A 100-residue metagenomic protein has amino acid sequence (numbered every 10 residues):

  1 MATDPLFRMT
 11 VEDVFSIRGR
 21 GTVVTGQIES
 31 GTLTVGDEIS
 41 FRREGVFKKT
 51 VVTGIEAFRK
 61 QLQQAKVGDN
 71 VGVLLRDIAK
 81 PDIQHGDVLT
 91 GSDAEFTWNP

Functional and structural regions predicted by a protein language model:
A2-P100: C-terminal effector/interaction modules appended to NTPase cores
